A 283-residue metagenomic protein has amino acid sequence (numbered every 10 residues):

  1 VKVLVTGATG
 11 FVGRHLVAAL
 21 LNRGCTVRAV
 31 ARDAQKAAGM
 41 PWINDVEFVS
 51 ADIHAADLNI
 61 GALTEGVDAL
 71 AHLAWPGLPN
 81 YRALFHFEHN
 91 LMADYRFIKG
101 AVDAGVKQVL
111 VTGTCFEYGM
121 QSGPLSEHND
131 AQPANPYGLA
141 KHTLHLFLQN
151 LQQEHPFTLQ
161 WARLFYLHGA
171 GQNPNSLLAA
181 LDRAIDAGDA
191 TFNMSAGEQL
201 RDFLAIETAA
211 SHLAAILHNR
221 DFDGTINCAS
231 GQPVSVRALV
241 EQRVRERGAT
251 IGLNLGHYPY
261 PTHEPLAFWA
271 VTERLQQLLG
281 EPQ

Functional and structural regions predicted by a protein language model:
V3-R23: N-terminal Rossmann NAD(P)H-binding glycine-rich loop of SDR-like oxidoreductase domains
T6, V67-L73, V111-T112, N227: Rossmann-fold scaffold of SDR-type NAD(P)-dependent oxidoreductases
V30-Q35: N-terminal Rossmann-fold cofactor-binding loop
S50-H89: NAD(P)H-binding glycine-rich loop region in Rossmannoid oxidoreductase-like domains and their noncatalytic homologs
H72, Y95-P136: Conserved Rossmann-fold NAD(P)-dependent oxidoreductase catalytic core, especially the SDR/UDP-sugar
P136, A140-T143: Active-site helix of classical SDR
L146-R201, I206-A210, A215, Q242-V244: NAD(P)-dependent short-chain dehydrogenase/reductase
G188-D189, N193-Q283: C-terminal substrate-binding subdomain of Rossmann-fold SDR/epimerase-dehydratase oxidoreductases
